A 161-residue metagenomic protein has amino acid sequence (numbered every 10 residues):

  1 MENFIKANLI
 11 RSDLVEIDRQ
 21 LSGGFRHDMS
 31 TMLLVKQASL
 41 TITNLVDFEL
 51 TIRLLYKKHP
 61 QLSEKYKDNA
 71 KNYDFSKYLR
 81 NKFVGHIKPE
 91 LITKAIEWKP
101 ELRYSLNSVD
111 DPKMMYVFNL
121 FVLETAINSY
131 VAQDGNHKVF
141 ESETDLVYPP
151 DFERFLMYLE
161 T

Functional and structural regions predicted by a protein language model:
M1-F75, E90-K94, W98-T161: Amphipathic alpha-helical interface segments
Y78-N81, G85: Long, charged low-complexity segments
